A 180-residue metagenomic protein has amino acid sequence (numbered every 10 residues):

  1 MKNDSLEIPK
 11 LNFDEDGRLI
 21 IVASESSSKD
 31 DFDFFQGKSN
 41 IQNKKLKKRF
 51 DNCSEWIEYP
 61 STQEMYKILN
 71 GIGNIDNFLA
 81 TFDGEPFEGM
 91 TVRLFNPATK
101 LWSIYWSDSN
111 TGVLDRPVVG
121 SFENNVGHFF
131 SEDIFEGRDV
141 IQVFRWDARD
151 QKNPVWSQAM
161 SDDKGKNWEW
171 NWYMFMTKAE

Functional and structural regions predicted by a protein language model:
K2-E180: Hydrophobic small-molecule pocket/channel-lining residues, especially in calycin-type beta-barrels
